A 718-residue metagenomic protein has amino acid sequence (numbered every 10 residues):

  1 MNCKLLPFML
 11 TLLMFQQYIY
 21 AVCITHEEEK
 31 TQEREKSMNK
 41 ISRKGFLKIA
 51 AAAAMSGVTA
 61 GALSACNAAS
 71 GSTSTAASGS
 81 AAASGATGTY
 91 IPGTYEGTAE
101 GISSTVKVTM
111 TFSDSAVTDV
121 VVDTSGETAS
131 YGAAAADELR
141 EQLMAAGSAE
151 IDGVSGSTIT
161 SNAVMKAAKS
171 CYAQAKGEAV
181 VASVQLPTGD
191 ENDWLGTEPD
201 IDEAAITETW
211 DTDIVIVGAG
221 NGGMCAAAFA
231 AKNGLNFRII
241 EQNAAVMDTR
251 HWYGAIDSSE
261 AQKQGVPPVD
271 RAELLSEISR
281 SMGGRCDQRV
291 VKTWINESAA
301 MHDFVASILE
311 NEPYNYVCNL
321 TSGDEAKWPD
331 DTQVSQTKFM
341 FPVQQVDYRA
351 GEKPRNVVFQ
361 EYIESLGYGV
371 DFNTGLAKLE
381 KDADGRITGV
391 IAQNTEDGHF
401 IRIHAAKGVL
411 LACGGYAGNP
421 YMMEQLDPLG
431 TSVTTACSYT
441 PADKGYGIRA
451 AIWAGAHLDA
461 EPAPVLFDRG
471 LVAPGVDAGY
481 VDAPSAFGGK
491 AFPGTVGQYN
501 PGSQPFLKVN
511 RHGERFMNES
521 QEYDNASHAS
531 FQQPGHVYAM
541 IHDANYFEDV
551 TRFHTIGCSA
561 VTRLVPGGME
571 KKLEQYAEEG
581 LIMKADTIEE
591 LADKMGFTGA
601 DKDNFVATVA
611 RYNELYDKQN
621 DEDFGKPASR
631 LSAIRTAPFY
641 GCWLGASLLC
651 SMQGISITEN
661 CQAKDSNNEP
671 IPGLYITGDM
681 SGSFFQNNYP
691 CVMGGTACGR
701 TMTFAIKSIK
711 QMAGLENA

Functional and structural regions predicted by a protein language model:
M38-G57, G61-A65: N-terminal secretory signal peptides and thylakoid transit peptides that target proteins across membranes
A68-A69, T73, A77-T87, F112 (+4 more regions): Extreme N-terminal leader/targeting segments of oxidoreductases
A86-L186: Active-site- and interface-proximal helix/loop "cap" or "latch" segments in soluble metabolic and energy-transducing
I214-R238: N-terminal Rossmann-like FAD-binding beta1-loop-alpha1 element of flavoenzymes
N296-H399, P420-Y421, Y480-A483, L615-T636: Conserved redox-cofactor binding core of oxidoreductases
E396-G398, H404-V476, V692-G694, C698-K707: Glycine-rich loop(s) and the adjacent beta-strand/alpha-helix scaffold that form part
I448-A450, A456-F597: An anion/pyrophosphate-binding glycine-rich loop and adjacent beta-alpha core in soluble alpha-beta enzymes
N604-N688: A glycine-rich dinucleotide-binding beta-alpha-beta segment and adjacent secondary-structure elements that constitute
